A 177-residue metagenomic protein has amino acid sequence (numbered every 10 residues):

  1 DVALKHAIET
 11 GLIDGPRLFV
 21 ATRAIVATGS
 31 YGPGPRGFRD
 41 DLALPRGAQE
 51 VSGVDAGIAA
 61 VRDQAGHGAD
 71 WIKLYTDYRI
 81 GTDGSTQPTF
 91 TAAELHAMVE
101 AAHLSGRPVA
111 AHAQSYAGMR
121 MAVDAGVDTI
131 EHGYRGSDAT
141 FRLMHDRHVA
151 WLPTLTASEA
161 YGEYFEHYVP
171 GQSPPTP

Functional and structural regions predicted by a protein language model:
D1-D14, G47-D70, E100: Alpha-helical scaffold segments that flank or form the walls of functional sites
D1-L12, T28-G34, D40, A93 (+2 more regions): Metal-associated gating/positioning segment near the N- to mid-region
K5-P33, A150-L152, S158: Glycine-rich, aromatic-flanked loop segments that form ligand/cofactor-binding clefts across common enzyme folds
I13-R23, R46, E50, E131-Y134: Acidic, His- and aromatic-enriched active-site or binding-groove loops in soluble protein domains that engage sugars
A21-P45, L95-H96, H167-G171: N-terminal small/glycine-rich loop or linker at the start of catalytic domains across soluble metabolic enzymes
T28, L74-P177: Active-site core of metal-dependent hydrolases
P35-A59, Q87, P108: Active-site mouth loops of central-metabolism enzymes
